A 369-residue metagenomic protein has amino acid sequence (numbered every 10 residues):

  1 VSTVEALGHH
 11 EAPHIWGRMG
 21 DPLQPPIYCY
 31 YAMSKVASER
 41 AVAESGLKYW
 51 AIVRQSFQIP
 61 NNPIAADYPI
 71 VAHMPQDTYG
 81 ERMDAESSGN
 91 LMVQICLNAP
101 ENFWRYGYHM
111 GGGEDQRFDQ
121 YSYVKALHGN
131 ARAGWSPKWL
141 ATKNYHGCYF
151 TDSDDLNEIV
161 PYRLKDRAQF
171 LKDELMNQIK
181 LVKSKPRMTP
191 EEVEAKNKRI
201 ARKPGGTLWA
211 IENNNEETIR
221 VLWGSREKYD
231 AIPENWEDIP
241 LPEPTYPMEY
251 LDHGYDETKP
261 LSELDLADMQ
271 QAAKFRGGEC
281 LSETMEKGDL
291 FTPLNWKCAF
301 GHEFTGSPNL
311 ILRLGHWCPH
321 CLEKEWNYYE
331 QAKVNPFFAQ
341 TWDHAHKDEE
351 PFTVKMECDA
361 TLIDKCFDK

Functional and structural regions predicted by a protein language model:
V1-Y30, A51: Conserved Rossmann-fold NAD(P)-dependent oxidoreductase catalytic core, especially the SDR/UDP-sugar
S2, V36-N62: Conserved beta-loop-beta element that borders a ligand/cofactor-binding pocket
R18-P22, Q58-Q76, R132-P137: A short C-terminal helix-loop "cap" of Rossmann-like NAD(P)-dependent dehydrogenase/epimerase domains
P26-C29, F57, H73-E86, P100 (+1 more regions): Glycine-rich "substrate-gating" loop/helix at the edge of Rossmann-like oxidoreductase active sites
Y31-K35: Active-site YXXXK catalytic motif of short-chain dehydrogenase/reductase
V36, P60-V71, L97-Y108: Glycine/proline-rich active-site loop of Rossmann-fold NAD(P)-dependent oxidoreductases
L91, I95-I159, R163, A168-Q169 (+2 more regions): Mid/C-terminal beta-alpha module of Rossmann-like enzyme folds, strongest in SDR-family dehydrogenases/epimerases
A231-K369: Functional cation/ligand-contacting sites centered on basic and imidazole/sulfhydryl donors
